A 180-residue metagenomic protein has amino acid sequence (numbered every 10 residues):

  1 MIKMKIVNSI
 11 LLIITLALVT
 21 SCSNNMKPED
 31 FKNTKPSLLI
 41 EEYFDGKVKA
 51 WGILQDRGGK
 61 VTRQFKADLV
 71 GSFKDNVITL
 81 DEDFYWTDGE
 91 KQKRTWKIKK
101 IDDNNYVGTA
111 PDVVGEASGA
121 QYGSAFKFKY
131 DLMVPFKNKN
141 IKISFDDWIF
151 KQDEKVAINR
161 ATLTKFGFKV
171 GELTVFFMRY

Functional and structural regions predicted by a protein language model:
I2-I10: Bacterial N-terminal signal peptides that target proteins for export
L18-S21: C-terminal motif of bacterial Sec signal peptides marking the signal peptidase cleavage site
S23-N25: Bacterial signal peptide processing site
F31-K47: N-terminal helix-cap/turn-to-beta initiation motif at the start of protein domains
F44-G52, N159: A short, Trp-centered hydrophobic/proline-enriched beta-strand micro-motif
W51, Q55-F136: Central antiparallel beta-sheet cores of small beta-barrel/beta-sandwich binding domains
V61-A67, N140-F145, K169-L173: Amphipathic hydrophobic-ligand
D146-D147, K151-Y180: Glycine-rich, aromatic-bearing surface loops/beta-hairpins
